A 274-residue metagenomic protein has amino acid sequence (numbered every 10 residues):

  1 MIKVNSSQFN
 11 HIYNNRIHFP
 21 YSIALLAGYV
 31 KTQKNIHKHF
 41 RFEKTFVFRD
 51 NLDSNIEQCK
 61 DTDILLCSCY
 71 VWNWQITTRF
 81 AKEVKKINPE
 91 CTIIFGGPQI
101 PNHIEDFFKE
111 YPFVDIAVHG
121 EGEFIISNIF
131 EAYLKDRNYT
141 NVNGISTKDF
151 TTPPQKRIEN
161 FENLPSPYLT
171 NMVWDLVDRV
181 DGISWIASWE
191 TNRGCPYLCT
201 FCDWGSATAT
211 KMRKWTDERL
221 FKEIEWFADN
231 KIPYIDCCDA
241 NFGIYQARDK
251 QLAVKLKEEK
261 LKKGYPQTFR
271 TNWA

Functional and structural regions predicted by a protein language model:
V4, F42, I93, V142 (+2 more regions): Hydrophobic/aromatic residues located in beta-strands of well-ordered beta-sheets within soluble catalytic
N5, V142, T147-S188: N-terminal [4Fe-4S]-dependent radical SAM core
S6, C67, F95, H119 (+3 more regions): Conserved beta-strand positions
H11-I23: Glycine- and acidic-residue-enriched helix-capping/strand-helix junction motifs
Y21-G28, E223: Short amphipathic alpha-helix
Y29, K38-I158: Glycine-rich beta-alpha loop elements in corrinoid/cobalamin-binding modules across cobalamin-dependent enzymes
K34, N88, Y111, N230-K231 (+1 more regions): A structural signal for short coil/turn segments at secondary-structure junctions
P167-A274: Radical SAM [4Fe-4S] cluster-binding motif and immediate context
